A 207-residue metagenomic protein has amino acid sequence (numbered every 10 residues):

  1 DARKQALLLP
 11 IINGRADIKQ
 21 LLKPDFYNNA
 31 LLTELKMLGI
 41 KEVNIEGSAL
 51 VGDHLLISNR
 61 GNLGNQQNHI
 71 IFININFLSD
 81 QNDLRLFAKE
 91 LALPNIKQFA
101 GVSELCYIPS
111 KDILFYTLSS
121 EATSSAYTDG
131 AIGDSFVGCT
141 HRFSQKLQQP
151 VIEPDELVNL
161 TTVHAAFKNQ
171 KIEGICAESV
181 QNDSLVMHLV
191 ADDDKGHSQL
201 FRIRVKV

Functional and structural regions predicted by a protein language model:
D1-V207: Sequence/structural signature of beta-propeller domains
